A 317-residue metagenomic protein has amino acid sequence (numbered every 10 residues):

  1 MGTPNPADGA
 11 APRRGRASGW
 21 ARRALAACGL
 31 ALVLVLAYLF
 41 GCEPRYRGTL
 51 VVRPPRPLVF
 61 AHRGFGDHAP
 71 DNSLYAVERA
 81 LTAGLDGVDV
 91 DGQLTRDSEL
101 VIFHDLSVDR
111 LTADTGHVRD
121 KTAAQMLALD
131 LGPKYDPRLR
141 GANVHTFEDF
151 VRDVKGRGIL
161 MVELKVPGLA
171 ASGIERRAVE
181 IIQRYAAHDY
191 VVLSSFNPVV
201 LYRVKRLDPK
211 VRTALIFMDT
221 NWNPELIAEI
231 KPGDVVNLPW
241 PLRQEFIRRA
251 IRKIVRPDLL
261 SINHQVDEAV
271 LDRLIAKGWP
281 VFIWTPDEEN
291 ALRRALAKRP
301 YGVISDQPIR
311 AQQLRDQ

Functional and structural regions predicted by a protein language model:
G2-Q317: Phosphate-group recognition and catalysis centered on beta-loop-alpha active-site segments
